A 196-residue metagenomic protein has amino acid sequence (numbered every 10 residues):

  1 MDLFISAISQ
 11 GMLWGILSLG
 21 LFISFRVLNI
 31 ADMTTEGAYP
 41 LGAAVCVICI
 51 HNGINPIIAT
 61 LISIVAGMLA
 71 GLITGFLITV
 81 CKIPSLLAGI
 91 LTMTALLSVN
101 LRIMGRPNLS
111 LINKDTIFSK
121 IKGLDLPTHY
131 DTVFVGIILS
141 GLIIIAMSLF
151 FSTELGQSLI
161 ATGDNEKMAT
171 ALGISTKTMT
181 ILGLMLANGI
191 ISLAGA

Functional and structural regions predicted by a protein language model:
M1-I8, I57, K82, G123-V135: Interfacial loop-to-helix junctions that mark the boundaries of transmembrane helices in multi-pass membrane
L3-T60, L77-C81: Single transmembrane alpha-helix segments in multi-pass membrane proteins
M12, G37, I57-V65, L87 (+2 more regions): Hydrophobic alpha-helical transmembrane segments
W14-L19, V47, M68-F76, S98-L101 (+4 more regions): Transmembrane alpha-helical segments of multi-pass membrane transport proteins and ion-pumping complexes
L41-A44, G67-M68, M93-T94, L184 (+1 more regions): Residue-level recognition of pore/gate-forming positions within transmembrane alpha-helices of multi-pass
I54-T94, S140: Alpha-helical transmembrane segments within multi-pass membrane transporters and channels
S85, G89-S152, I181-L182: Transmembrane helix-bundle core of multi-pass membrane transporters and related energy-transducing complexes
T128-A196: Helix-loop-helix "hairpin" substructures at the membrane interface of multi-pass membrane proteins
